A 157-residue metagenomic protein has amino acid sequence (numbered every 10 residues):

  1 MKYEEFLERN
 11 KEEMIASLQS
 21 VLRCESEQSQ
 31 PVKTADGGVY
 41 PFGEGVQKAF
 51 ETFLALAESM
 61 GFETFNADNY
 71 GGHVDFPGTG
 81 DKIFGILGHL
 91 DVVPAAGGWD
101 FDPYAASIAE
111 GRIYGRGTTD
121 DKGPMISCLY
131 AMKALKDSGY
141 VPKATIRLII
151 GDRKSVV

Functional and structural regions predicted by a protein language model:
M1-L87, V92-A96: N-terminal helical capping/dimerization or prosegment-like subdomains of hydrolases acting on amide or phosphate bonds
K82-R147: Active-site metal-coordination/substrate-binding segment of hydrolases, especially metallo-dependent peptidases
K154-V157: Conserved small/polar residues in nucleotide/adenosyl-binding loops
